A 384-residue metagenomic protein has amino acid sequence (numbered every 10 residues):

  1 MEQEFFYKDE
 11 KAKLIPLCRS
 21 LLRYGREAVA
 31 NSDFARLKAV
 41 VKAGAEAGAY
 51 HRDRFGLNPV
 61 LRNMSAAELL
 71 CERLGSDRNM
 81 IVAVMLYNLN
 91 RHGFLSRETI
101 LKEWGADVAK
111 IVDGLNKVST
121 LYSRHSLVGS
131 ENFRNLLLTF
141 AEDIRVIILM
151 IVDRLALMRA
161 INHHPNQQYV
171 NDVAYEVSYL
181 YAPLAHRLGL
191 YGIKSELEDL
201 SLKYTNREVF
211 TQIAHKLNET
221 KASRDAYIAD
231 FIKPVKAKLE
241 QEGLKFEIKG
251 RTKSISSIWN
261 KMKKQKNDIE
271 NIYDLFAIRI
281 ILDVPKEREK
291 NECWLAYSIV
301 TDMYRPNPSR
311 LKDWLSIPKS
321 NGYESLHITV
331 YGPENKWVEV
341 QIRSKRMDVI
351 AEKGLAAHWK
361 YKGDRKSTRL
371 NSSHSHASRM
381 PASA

Functional and structural regions predicted by a protein language model:
M1-E27, A39, E46-D53, R62-M64 (+5 more regions): Nucleic-acid processing machinery
Y24-V40, R97-D107: Short, mixed-charge amphipathic alpha-helical segments
L61, S76-L86, D107-I111, R145-V146 (+1 more regions): Alpha-helical scaffolds flanking conserved acidic
M85-G114, L190: Hydrophobic or amphipathic alpha-helical targeting/insertion segments
T368-S372, A384: Conserved small/polar residues in nucleotide/adenosyl-binding loops
S375-A377: Short hydrophobic alpha-helical segments enriched in small aliphatic residues
